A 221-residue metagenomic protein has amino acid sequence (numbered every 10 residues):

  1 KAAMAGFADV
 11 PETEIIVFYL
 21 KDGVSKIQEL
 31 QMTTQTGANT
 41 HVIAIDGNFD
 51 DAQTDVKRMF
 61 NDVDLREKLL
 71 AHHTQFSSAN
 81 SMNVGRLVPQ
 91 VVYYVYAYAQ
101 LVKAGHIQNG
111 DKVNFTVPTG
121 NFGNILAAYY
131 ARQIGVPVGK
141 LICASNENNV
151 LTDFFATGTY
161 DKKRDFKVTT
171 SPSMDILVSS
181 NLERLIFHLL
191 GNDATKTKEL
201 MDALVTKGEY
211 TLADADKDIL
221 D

Functional and structural regions predicted by a protein language model:
K1-D221: PLP-dependent amino-acid enzyme catalytic core
